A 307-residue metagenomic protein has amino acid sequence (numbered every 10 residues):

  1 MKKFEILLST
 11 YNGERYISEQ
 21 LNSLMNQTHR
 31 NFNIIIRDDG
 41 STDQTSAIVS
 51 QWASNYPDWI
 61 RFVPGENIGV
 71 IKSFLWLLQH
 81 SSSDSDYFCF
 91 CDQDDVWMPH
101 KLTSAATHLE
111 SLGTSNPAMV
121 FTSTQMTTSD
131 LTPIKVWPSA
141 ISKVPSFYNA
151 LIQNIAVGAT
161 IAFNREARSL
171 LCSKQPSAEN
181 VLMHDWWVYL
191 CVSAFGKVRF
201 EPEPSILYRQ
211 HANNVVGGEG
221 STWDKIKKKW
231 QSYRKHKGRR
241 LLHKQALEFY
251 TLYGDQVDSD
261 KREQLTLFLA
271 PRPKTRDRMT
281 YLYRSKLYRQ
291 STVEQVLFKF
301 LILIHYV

Functional and structural regions predicted by a protein language model:
M1-T222: Nucleotide-sugar donor-binding/catalytic module of glycosyltransferases that assemble extracellular/cell-envelope
S177-V181, R209-V307: C-terminal subregions of glycosyltransferases and related glycan-biosynthesis enzymes
